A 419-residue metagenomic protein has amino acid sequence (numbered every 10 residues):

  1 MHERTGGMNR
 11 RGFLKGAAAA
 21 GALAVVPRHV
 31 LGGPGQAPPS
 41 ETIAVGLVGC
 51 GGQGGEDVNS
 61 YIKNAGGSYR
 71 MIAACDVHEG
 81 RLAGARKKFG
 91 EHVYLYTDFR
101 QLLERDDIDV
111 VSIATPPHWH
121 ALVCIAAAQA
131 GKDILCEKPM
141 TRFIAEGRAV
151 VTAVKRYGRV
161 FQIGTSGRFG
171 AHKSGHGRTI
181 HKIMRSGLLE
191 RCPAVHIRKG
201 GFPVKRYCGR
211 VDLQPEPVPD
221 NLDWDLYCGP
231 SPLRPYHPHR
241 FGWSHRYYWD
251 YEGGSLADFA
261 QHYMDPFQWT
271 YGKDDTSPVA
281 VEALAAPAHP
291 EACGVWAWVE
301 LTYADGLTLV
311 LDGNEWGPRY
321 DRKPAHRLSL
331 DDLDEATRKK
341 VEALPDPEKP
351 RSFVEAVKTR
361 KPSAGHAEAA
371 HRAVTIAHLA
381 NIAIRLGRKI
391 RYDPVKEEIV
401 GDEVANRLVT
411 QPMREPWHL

Functional and structural regions predicted by a protein language model:
H2-C136, A145-V160: N-terminal glycine-/serine-/threonine-rich beta1-alpha1-beta2 phosphate-ribose binding loop of Rossmann-like
G7, G16-A22, L31-G32, E56 (+4 more regions): C-terminal helical cap and adjacent loop that interface with cofactors, partners, or active-site loops
L14, N59-I62, R86, R100-L103 (+11 more regions): Non-transmembrane alpha-helical segments in soluble domains of secreted/periplasmic/extracellular proteins
G21, W119, K132, V151-V154 (+9 more regions): A generic secondary-structure signal for well-formed alpha-helical elements
H78, G167-F169, R198-V204, S231 (+3 more regions): Glycine-rich beta-alpha junction loops
H78-R81, Y96, A114-H120, M140-R142 (+3 more regions): Short, solvent-exposed turn/loop segments enriched in Gly/Ser/Thr/Pro and often Arg
D133, T141-N221: A contiguous active-site-proximal alpha/beta segment in oxidoreductase catalytic domains
E216-V218, D225-G306: Rossmann-like dinucleotide-binding domain that binds NAD(P)(H)
